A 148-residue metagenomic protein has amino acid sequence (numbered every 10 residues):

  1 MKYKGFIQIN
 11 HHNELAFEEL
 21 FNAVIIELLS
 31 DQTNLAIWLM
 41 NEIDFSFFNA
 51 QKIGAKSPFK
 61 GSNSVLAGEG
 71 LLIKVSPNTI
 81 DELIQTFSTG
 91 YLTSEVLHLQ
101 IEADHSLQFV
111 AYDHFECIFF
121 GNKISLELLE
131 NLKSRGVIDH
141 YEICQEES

Functional and structural regions predicted by a protein language model:
M1-C117, G121-S148: Structured alpha/beta or helical-core interaction and ligand-binding surfaces enriched in interleaved
